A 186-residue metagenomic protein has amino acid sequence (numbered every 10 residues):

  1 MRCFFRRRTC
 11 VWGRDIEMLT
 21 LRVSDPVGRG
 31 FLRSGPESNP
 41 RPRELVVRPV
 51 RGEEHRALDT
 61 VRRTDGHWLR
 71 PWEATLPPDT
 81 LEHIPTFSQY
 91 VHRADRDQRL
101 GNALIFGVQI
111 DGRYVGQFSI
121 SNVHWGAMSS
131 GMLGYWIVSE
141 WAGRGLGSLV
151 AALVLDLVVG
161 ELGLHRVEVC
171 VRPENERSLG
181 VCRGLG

Functional and structural regions predicted by a protein language model:
M1-E140: GNAT-family acyltransferases
G52, P173-N175: A short coil/beta-turn micro-motif at the C-terminal edge of the histidine kinase catalytic ATP-binding domain
Y135-I137, G143-L157, E176-G184: Conserved acetyl-CoA-binding loop-helix of GNAT-fold acetyltransferases
E161-C170: Conserved GNAT acetyl-CoA-binding A-motif
